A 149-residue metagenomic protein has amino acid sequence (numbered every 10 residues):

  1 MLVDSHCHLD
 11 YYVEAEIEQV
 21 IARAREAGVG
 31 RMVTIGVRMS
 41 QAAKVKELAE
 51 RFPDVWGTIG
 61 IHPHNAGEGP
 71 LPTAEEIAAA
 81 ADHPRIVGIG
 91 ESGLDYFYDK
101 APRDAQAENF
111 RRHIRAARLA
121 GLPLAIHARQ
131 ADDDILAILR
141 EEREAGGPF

Functional and structural regions predicted by a protein language model:
M1-F149: Mid-domain alpha/beta scaffold segments of enzyme catalytic cores
